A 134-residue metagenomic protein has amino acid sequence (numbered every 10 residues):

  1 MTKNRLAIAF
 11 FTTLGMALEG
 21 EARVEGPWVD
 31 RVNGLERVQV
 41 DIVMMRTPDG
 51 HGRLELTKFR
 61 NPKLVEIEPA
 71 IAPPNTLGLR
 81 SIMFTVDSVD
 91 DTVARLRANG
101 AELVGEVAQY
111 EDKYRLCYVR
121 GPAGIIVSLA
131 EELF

Functional and structural regions predicted by a protein language model:
M1-H51, A98, C117: Core segments of cupin and vicinal oxygen chelate
T2, T57-P62: Short beta-strand-to-loop junctions in surface cap/lid or active-site-entrance loops
E21-R23, D41-M44, R53-T57, I67 (+3 more regions): Vicinal oxygen chelate
G26-R31, K63-P69: A short, acidic/glycine-rich surface segment
G34, A72-P73: Short consensus segments that form the blades of beta-propeller domains, in both extracellular/periplasmic
R60-V65, T76: Glycine-rich, pocket-lining loop/helix-strand segments that form or immediately flank
